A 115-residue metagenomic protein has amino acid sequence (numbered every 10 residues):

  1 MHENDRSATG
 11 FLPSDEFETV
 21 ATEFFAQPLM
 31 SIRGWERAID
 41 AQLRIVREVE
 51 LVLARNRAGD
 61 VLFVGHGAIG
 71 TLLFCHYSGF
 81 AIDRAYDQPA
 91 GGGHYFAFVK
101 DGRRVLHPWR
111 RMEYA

Functional and structural regions predicted by a protein language model:
M1-T22: Phosphate-coordination/substrate-recognition cap region in phosphate-metabolizing enzymes
A21-D40: Short glycine/proline- and acidic residue-enriched helix-loop micro-motifs that form flexible lids or anion-recognition
T22, S78-H107: Domain-level recognition of soluble alpha/beta enzyme cores, biased toward histidine phosphatases/phosphomutases
A41-V49: Alpha-helical packing segments of well-folded alpha/beta enzyme cores
V52-D60: Glycine-rich phosphate-binding loop signature in dinucleotide/nucleotide-binding domains
G59-A68: Generic beta-sheet signal
L72-H76: Active-site signature of alpha/beta-hydrolase-fold catalytic machinery across serine- and Asp/Cys-nucleophile hydrolases
R111-A115: Acidic, His/Gly-rich catalytic cores of divalent-metal-dependent hydrolytic chemistry
